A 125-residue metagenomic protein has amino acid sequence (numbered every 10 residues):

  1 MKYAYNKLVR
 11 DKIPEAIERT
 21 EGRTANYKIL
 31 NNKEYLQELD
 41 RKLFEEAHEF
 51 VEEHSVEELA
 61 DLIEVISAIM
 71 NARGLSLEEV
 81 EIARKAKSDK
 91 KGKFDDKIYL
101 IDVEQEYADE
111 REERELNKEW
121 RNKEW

Functional and structural regions predicted by a protein language model:
M1-W125: Flexible "arm" and connector segments at domain edges
